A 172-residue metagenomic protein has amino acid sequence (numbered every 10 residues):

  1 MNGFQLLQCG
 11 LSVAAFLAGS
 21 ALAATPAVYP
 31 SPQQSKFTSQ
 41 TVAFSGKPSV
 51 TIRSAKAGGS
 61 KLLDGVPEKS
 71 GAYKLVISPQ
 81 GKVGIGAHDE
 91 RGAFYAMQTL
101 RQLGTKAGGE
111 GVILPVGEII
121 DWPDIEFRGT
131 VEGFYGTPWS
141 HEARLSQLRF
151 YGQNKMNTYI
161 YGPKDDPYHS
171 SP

Functional and structural regions predicted by a protein language model:
M1-L7: Positively charged n-region of N-terminal signal peptides that target proteins for export
F4, V66, R91, P123-E126 (+2 more regions): Intrinsic disorder/low-complexity detector
Q8-L17, A21-D121: Acidic, contiguous N-terminal accessory segments
S35, E126, T137-W139: A broad, structure-centric signal for solvent-exposed, well-ordered loop/edge residues that line or flank functional
Q80-K82, E126-F127, N154-N157: Short coil/turn connectors at secondary-structure junctions
V116-Y135: N-terminal small/glycine-rich loop or linker at the start of catalytic domains across soluble metabolic enzymes
E132-P172: Aromatic-lined carbohydrate-binding surfaces of glycoside hydrolases
